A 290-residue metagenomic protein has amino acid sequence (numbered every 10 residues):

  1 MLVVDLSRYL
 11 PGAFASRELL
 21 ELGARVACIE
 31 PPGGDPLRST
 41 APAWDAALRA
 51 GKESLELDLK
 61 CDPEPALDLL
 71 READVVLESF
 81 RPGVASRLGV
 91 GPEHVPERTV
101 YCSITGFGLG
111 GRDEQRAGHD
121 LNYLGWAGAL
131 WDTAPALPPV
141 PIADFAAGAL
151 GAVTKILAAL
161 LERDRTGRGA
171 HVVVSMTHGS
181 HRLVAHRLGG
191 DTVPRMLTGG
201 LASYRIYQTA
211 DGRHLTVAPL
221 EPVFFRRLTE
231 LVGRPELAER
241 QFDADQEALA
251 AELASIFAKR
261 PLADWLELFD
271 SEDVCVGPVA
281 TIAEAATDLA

Functional and structural regions predicted by a protein language model:
M1-R165, T192: N-terminal helix-loop segment corresponding to the beta1-alpha1 unit of nucleotide/adenylate-binding folds
D5, E78, V173-V174, V217-A218: Active-site-adjacent beta-strand anchor residues
G33, T105-G108, M176-H181, D211-R213 (+2 more regions): Glycine-rich beta-alpha junction loops
G118, A149-I156, R168, V172 (+3 more regions): Internal, well-ordered alpha-helical segments in soluble enzyme and binding-protein domains
A159-P194: Substrate-binding/catalytic subdomain of NAD(P)-dependent oxidoreductase enzymes
T192-Y204: Active-site Gly/Thr loop motif
S203-E284: Aromatic-enriched alpha-helical interface/lid elements that frame and gate functional surfaces
A290: Flexible, small-/acidic-enriched active-site or ligand-binding loops
